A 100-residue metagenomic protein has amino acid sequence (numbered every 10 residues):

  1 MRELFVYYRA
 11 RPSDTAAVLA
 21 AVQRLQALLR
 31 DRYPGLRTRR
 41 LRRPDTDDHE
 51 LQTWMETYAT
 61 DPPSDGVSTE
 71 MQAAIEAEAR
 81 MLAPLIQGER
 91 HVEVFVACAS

Functional and structural regions predicted by a protein language model:
M1-A73, H91-S100: Short S/T/G/P-rich N-terminal loop/turn motif that feeds into the first structured element of a domain
A73-M81: Short, aromatic/basic amphipathic alpha-helical patches
R80-V96: Conserved short beta-strand edge segments in small beta-sheet-based binding/regulatory domains
